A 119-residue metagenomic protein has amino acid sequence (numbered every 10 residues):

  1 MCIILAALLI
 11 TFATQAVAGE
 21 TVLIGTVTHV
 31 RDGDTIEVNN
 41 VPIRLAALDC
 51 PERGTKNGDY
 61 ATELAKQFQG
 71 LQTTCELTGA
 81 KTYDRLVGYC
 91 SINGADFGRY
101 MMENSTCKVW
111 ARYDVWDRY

Functional and structural regions predicted by a protein language model:
C2, I10-Y119: Small beta-barrel nucleic-acid-binding modules, primarily SNase/OB-fold domains and secondarily Tudor-like barrels
